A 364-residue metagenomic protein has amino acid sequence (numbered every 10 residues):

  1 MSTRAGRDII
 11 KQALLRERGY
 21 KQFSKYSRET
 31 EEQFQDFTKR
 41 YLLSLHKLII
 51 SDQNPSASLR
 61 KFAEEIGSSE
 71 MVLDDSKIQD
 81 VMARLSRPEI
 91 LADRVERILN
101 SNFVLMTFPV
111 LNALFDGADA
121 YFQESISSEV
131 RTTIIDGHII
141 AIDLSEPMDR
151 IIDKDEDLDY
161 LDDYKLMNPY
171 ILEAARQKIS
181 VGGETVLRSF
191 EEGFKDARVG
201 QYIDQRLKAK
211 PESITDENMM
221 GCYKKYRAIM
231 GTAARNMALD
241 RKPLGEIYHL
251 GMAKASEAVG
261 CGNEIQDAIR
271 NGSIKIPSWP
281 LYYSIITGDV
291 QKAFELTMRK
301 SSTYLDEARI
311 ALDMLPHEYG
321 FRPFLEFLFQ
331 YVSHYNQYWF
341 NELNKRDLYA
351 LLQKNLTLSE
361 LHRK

Functional and structural regions predicted by a protein language model:
M1-K364: All-alpha prenyltransferase/terpene-synthase fold signal
